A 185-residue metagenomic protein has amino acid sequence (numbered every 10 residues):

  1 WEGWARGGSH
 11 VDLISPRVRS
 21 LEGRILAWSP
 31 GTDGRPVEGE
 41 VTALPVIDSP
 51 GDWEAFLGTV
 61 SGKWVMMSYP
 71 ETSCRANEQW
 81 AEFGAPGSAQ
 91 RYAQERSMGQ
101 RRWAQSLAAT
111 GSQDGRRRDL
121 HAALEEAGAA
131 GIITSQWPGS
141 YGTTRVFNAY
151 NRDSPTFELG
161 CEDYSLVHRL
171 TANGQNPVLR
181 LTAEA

Functional and structural regions predicted by a protein language model:
W1-A27, G111-D114, H121, A129-N151: Protein/peptide-recognition domains central to ubiquitin and immune signaling
W1-G99: Noncatalytic luminal/extracellular "stalk/propeptide" segments of secretory-pathway proteins
P30-E54, F147-A185: Soluble metallo-hydrolase cores and metallopeptidase-like ectodomains found primarily in the secretory/periplasmic
A43, W64-S68, A130-S135, T156-E158: Structural recognition of the beta-strand scaffold that forms the well-ordered cores of secreted hydrolase catalytic
G58, R118, A122, E126-A127 (+1 more regions): Solvent-exposed, polar/charged alpha-helical surfaces in well-ordered, non-transmembrane soluble domains, broadly
P70, E125-A130, W137, H168-A172: Sec-exported extracytoplasmic/periplasmic mature domains
R75-N77, G142, V167: Short helix/loop capping segments that flank catalytic or ligand/cofactor-binding pockets
W80-Y92, I133-C161: Surface-exposed loop and adjacent secondary-structure segments within mature catalytic domains
